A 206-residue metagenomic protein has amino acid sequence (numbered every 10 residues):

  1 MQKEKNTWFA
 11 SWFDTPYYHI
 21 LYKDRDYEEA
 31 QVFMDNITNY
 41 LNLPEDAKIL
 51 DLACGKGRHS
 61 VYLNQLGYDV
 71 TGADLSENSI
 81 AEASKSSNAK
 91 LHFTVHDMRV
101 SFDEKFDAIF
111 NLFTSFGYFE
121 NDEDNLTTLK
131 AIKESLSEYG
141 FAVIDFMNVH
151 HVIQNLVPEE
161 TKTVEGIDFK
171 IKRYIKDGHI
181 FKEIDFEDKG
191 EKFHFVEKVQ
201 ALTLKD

Functional and structural regions predicted by a protein language model:
M1-P44: Conserved class I S-adenosyl-L-methionine
D46-K48: Nucleotide donor/acceptor-binding cores
L50-V100: Class I SAM-dependent methyltransferase SAM/SAH-binding core
R99-I109: A short acidic, Gly/Pro-enriched loop at the edge of an enzyme's catalytic core that lines a small-molecule cofactor
D107-E123: A short SAM/SAH-binding and catalytic strip from SAM-dependent methyltransferases
L126-E138: A short glycine-rich, Lys/Arg-flanked "PGG" loop and its adjoining helix->strand segment in the class I
V143-D206: SAM-dependent methyltransferase
